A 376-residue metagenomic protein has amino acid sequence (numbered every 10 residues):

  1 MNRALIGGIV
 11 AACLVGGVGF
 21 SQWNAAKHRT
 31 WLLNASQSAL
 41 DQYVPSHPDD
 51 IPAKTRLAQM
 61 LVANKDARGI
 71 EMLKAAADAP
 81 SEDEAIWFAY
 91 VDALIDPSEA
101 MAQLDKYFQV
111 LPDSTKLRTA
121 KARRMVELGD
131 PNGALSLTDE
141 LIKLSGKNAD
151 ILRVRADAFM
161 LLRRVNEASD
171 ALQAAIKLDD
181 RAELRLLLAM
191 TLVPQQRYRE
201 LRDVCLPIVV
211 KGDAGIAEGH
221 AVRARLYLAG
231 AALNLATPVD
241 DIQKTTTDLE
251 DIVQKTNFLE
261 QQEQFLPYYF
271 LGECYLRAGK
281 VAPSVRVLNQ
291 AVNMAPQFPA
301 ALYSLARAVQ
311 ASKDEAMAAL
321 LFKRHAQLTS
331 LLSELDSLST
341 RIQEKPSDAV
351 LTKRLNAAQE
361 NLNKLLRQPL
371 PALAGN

Functional and structural regions predicted by a protein language model:
P48, S81, P112, G146 (+8 more regions): Short coil turns that delineate tetratricopeptide repeat
A53, I86, L117, I151 (+7 more regions): TPR alpha-solenoid repeat register
Q59, D92, R123, D157 (+5 more regions): Residue-level recognition of tetratricopeptide repeat
A63, D96, E127-L128, L161-L162 (+5 more regions): Register position in tetratricopeptide repeats
D78-A79, V209-V210, N293, P299 (+2 more regions): TPR/TPR-like (Sel1-like) alpha-helical repeat modules
